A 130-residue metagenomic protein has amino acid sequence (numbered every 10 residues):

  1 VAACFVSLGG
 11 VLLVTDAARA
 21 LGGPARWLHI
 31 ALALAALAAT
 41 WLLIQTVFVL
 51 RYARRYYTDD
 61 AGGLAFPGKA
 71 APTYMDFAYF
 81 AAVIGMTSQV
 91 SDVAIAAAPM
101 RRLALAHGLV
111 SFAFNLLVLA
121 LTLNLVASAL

Functional and structural regions predicted by a protein language model:
V1-I30: Ordered, amphipathic secondary-structure segments that act as subunit-interaction surfaces in large macromolecular
A2, L34-A39, A106-A113: Hydrophobic alpha-helical transmembrane segments of multi-pass membrane proteins
L21-L28, L32, A98-P99, L103 (+1 more regions): Juxtamembrane/transmembrane-helix boundary motifs in multi-pass membrane proteins
L28-I44: Alpha-helical transmembrane segments
T46-T58: Membrane-water interface of transmembrane alpha-helices
R55-A97: Membrane-proximal soluble regions of multi-pass membrane proteins
D76, F80-V83, I95-L130: Pore domain of cation channels
